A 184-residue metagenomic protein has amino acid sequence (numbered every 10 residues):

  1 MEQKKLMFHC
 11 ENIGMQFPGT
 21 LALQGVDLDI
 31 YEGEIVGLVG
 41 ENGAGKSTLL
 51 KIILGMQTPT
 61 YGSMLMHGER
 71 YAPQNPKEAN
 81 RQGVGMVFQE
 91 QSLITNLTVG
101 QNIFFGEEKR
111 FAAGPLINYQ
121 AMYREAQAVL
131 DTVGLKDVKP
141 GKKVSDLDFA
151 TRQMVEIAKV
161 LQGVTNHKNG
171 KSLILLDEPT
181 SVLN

Functional and structural regions predicted by a protein language model:
E2-N184: Glycine-rich phosphate-binding loops of nucleotide-dependent enzymes
